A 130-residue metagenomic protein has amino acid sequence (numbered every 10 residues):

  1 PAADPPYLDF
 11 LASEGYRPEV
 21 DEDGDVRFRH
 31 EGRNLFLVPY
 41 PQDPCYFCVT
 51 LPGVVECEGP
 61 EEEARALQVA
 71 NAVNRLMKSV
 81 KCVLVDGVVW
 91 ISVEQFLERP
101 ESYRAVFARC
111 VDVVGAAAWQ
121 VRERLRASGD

Functional and structural regions predicted by a protein language model:
P1-F36, L76, V83-L84: Charge-rich, low-complexity N-terminal segments
A2-P5, E61-A64, E101, A105: Generic alpha-helical secondary structure signal
D25-R27, P44-F47, V89: Hydrophobic residues embedded in beta-strands of well-ordered beta-sheets
E31-E62: Long, continuous compositionally biased terminal/linker segments
T50-V88, S92: Short, internal acidic amphipathic alpha-helical interface segments that mediate docking to partner proteins
S79, V83-D112, E123-R126, D130: Well-ordered alpha/beta subsegment
G115-W119: Helix-rich interaction surfaces within compact, conserved domain-sized segments that mediate assembly or partner
